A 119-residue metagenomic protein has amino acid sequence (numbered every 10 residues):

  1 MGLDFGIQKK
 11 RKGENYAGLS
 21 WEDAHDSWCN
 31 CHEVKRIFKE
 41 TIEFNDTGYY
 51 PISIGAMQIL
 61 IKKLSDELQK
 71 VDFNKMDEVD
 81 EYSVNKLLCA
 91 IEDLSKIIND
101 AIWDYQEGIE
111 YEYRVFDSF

Functional and structural regions predicted by a protein language model:
M1-F119: Acidic (Asp/Glu-rich) sequence patches and key acidic residues that form negatively charged surfaces used
